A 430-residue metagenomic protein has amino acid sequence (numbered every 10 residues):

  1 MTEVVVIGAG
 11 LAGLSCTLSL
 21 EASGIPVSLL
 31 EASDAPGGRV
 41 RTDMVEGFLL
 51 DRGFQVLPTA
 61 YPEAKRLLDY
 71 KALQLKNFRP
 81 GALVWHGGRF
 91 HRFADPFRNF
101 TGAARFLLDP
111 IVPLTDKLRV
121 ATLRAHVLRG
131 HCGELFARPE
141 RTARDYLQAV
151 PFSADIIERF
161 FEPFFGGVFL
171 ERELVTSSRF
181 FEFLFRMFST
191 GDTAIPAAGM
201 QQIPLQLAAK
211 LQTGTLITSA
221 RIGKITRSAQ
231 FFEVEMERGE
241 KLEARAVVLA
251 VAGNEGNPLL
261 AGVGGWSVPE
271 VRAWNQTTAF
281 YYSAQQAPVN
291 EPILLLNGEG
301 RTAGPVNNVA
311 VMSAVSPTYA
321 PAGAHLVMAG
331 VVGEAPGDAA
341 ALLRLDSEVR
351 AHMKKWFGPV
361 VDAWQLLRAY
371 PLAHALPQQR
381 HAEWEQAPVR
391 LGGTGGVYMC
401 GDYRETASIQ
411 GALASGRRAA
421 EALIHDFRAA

Functional and structural regions predicted by a protein language model:
T2-L29, I424: N-terminal Rossmann-like FAD-binding beta1-loop-alpha1 element of flavoenzymes
L11-A12, P36, S415: Hydrophobic/small residue at the entry helix of a nucleotide-binding pocket
E21-V45: Glycine-rich FAD pyrophosphate-binding loop
T42, K65-H86, F152-R159, A273-W274 (+2 more regions): A short alpha-helix-loop-beta-strand transition element characteristic of N-terminal alpha/beta dinucleotide-binding
E46-F136, R141-A143, A149: Dinucleotide-binding Rossmann-like beta1-alpha1 core, especially the glycine-rich loop that anchors the ADP
L123-I225, A229-F231: Active-site/ligand-binding neighborhood in enzyme catalytic cores
G223-L342, W356: Mid-domain catalytic core of redox enzymes that form a hydrophobic substrate pocket/lid adjacent to a catalytic redox
M312, P317-A430: Conserved flavin/dinucleotide-binding core of flavoenzymes
